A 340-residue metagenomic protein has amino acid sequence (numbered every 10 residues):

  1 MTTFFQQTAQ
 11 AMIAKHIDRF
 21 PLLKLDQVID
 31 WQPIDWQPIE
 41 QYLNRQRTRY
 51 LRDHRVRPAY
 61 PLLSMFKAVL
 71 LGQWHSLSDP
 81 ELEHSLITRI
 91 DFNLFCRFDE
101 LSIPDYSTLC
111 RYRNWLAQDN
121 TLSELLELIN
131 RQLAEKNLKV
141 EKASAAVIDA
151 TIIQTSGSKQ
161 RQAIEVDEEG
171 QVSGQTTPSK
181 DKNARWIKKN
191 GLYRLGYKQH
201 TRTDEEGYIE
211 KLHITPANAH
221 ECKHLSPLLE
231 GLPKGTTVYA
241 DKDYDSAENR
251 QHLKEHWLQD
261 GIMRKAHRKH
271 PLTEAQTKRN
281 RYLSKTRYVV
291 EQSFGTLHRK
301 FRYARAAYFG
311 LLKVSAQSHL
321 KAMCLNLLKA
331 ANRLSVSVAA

Functional and structural regions predicted by a protein language model:
M1-Q37, V336-A340: Charged, often Cys/His-bearing segments associated with DNA-binding zinc-finger transcription factors
L23-L70, W74: Basic, short loop/linker segments at the boundary and entry of helix-turn-helix/winged-helix-like folds
L51-L62, S76-N114, Q118: Trp/Phe/Arg-rich N-terminal binding region typifying the photolyase-homology
R55-Y60, Y239-E248, H267-R268: Acidic, metal-coordinating catalytic cores used for nucleic-acid/nucleotide bond scission and strand-transfer chemistry
P80, H84-I87, P104-H256: Polybasic low-complexity intrinsically disordered regions
K223, E248, K269-Q276: Short, charged, surface-exposed secondary-structure boundary motifs
H256-R264: Short hydrophobic/aromatic-enriched beta-strand-loop microsegments
H256-W257, N280-A340: Basic, amphipathic alpha-helical segments enriched in Lys/Arg and hydrophobic/aromatic residues
